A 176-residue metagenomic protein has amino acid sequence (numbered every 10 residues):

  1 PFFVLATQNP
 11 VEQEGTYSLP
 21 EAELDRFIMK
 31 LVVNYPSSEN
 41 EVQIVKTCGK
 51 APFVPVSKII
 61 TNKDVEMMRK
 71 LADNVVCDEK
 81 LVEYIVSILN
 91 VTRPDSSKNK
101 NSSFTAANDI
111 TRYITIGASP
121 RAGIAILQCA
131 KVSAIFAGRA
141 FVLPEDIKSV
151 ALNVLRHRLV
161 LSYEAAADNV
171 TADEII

Functional and structural regions predicted by a protein language model:
P1-V75, K131-S133: Canonical AAA+ ATPase core
L19, N40, I60, K80 (+3 more regions): Alpha-helix N-cap and coil->helix boundary residues
L19-E21, S57, C77, T115 (+1 more regions): Replace "in large, NTP-powered and nucleic-acid-processing enzymes" with "in large, NTP-powered factors and other
I44-V45, I85, V150-L155: Short alpha-helical scaffolding segments that buttress acidic/His motifs in well-ordered protein cores
C48, P52, T92-S96, V154 (+1 more regions): A short secondary-structure junction motif
P55-G123: Conserved AAA+ ATPase small/helical "lid" subdomain
S97-I176: C-terminal engagement/docking regions of AAA+ P-loop ATPases
